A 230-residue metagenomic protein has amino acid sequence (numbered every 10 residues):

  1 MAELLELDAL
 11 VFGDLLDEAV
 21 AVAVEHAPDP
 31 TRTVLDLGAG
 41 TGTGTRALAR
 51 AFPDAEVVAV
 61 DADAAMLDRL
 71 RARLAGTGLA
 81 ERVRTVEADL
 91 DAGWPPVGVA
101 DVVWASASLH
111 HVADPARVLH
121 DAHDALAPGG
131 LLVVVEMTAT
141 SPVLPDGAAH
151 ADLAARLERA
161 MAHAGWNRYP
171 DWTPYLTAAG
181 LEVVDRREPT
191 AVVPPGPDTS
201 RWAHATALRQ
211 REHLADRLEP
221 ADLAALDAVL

Functional and structural regions predicted by a protein language model:
V11-T31, A47: Conserved alpha-helix/loop element of class I SAM-dependent methyltransferases that forms part of the SAM/SAH-binding
F12, L131-D198, Q210-E212, D216: Conserved catalytic/acceptor-binding region of the Class I
A27-P28, V112, L126: A generic alpha-to-beta junction signature in SAM-dependent methyltransferases
L35, T41-G93: Class I SAM-dependent methyltransferase SAM/SAH-binding core
W94-V103: A short acidic, Gly/Pro-enriched loop at the edge of an enzyme's catalytic core that lines a small-molecule cofactor
A105-L109, V135: Residues lining the SAM
A116-P128: A short glycine-rich, Lys/Arg-flanked "PGG" loop and its adjoining helix->strand segment in the class I
R201-L230: C-terminal lobe and adjacent flexible extensions of AdoMet/dcAdoMet transferase-like proteins
